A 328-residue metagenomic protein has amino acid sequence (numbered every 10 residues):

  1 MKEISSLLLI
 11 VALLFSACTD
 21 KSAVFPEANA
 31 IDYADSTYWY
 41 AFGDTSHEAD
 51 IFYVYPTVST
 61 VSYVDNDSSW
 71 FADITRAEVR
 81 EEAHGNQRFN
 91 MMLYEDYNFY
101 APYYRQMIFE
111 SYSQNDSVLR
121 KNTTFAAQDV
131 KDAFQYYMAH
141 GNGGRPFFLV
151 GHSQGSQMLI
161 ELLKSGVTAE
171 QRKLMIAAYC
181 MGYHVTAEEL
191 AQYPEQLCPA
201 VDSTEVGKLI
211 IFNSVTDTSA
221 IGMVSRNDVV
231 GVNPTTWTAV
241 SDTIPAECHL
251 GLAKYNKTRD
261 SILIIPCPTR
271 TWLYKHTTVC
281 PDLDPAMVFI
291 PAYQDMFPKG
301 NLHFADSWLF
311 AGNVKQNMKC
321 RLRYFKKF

Functional and structural regions predicted by a protein language model:
K2-I10: Sec-dependent signal peptide recognition, specifically the positively charged N-region followed immediately by
F15-A17: C-terminal motif of bacterial Sec signal peptides marking the signal peptidase cleavage site
T19-K21: Bacterial signal peptide processing site
H47-A49, D96-F99, G143-P146, K173-A177: Loop/turn elements at helix/coil->beta-strand transitions in domains of secreted/extracellular proteins
E48-P56: Short beta-strand element of the alpha/beta-hydrolase
Y55-R145, V288-W308, Q316-F328: Active-site catalytic motif of lipid deacylating hydrolases and related acyltransferases
D129-G143, K164-A311, K315-Y324, F328: Surface cap/lid and interfacial helix-loop subdomains adjacent to catalytic sites that gate substrate access
G151-G155, L159: Gly/Ala-rich beta-loop-alpha elbow adjacent to hydrolase catalytic centers
